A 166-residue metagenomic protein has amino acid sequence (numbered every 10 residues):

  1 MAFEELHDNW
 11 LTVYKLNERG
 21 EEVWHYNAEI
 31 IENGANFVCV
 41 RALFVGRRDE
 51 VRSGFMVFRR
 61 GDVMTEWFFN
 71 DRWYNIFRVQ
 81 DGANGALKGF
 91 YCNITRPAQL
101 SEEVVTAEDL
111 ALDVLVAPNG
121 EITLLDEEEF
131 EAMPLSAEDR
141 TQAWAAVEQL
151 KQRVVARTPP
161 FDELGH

Functional and structural regions predicted by a protein language model:
M1-D62: Charge-rich, low-complexity N-terminal segments
A2, A28-E29, S101-E103, L112: A generic local secondary-structure boundary/capping motif
E22-V23, A107-D109: Short solvent-exposed loop/turn micro-motifs enriched in small/polar/acidic residues
N33-A35, D81-N84, A117-E121: Short acidic-glycine loop/turn motifs at beta-strand connectors
F37-V38, Y74, I122: Hydrophobic residues embedded in beta-strands of well-ordered beta-sheets
G54-Q99, V105: Phosphate/ribose-recognition catalytic cores of enzymes acting on nucleotide-derived substrates
E108-L150: A hydrophobic, small-residue-rich beta->alpha segment in the mid-to-C-terminal subdomain of diverse proteins
Q149-H166: Cysteine/selenocysteine-centered motifs that mediate thiol-based redox chemistry or coordinate metal-sulfur cofactors
